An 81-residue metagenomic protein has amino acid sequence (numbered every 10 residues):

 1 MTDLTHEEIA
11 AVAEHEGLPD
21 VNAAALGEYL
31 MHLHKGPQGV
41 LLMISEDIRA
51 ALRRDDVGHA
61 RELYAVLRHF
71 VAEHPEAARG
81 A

Functional and structural regions predicted by a protein language model:
M1-M43, E62-A81: Long, non-catalytic architectural segments outside compact domain cores
